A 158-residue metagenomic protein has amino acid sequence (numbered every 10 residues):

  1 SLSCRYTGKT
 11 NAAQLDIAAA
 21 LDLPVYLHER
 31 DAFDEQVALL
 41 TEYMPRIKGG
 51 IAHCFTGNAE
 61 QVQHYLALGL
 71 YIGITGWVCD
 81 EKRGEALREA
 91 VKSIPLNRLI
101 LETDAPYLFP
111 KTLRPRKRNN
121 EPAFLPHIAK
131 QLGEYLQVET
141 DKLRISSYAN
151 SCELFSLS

Functional and structural regions predicted by a protein language model:
S1-R5, R114-N119: Short glycine-enriched, charge-decorated loop/helix-capping segments at active-site entrances that position
G8-L99: Catalytic pocket-lining loop regions of alpha/beta-barrel enzymes, especially the amidohydrolase/enolase/GH5 lineages
I17, P122-S158: Mid-to-C-terminal alpha-helical segments outside catalytic/metal-binding sites
R30, N119-A123: Alpha-helix N-cap/helix-start motif at coil-to-helix transitions, marked by capping-box chemistry
R46, L113-K117, Q137, D141-K142: Short, glycine- and charge-enriched coil/turn segments that flank and shape catalytic ligand pockets
N97-R118: Short acidic/histidine-rich active-site segments
